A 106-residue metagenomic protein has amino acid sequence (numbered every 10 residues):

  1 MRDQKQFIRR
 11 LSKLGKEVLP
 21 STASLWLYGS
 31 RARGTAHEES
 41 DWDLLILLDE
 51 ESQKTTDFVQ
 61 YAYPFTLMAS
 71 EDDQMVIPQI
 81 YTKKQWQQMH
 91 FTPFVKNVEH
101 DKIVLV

Functional and structural regions predicted by a protein language model:
M1-W26, R33-E38, L48-V106: Catalytic core of pol beta-like nucleotidyltransferases
D43-L47: Short, aliphatic-rich beta-strand segments
